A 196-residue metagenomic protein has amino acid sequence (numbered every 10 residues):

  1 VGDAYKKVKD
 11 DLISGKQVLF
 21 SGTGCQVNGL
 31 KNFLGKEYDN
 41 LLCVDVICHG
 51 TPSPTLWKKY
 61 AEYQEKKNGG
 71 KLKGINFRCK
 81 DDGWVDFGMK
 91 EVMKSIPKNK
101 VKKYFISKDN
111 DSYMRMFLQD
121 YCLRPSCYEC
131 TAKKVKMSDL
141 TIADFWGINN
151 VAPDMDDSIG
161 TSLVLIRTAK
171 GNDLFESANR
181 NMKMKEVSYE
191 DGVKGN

Functional and structural regions predicted by a protein language model:
V1-N196: Iron-sulfur-associated redox domains of electron-transfer enzymes in respiratory and anaerobic energy metabolism
